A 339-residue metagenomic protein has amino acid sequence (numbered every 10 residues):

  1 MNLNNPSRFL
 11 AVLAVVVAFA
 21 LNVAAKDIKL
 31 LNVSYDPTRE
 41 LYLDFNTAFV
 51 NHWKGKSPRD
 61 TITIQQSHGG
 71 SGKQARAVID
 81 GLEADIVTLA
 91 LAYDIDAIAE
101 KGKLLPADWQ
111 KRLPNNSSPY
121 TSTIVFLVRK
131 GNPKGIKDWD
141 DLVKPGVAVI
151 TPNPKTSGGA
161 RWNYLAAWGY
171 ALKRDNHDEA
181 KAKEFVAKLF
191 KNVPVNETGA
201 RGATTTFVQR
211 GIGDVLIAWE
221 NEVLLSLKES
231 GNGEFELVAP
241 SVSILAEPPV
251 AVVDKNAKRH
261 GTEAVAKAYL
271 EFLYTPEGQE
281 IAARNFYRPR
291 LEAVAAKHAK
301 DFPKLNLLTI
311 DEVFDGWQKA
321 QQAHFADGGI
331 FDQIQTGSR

Functional and structural regions predicted by a protein language model:
M1-A11: Bacterial N-terminal signal peptides that target proteins for export
L10-N22: Bacterial N-terminal signal peptides
K26-S157, N306, I334-Q335: N-terminal segment of the mature folded domain
V33-Y35, V128-K130, A148-D175, F190-V193 (+1 more regions): Short beta-strand->loop
N46-G55, I79-E83, A92, A99-K103 (+10 more regions): Sec-exported extracytoplasmic/periplasmic mature domains
G131-K137, T156, G169-H177, N256-A264: Short helix-loop capping/hinge motifs at secondary-structure junctions, enriched in acidic/polar residues
R174-S241: Ligand-binding pocket segment of bilobal, Venus flytrap-like solute-binding proteins
A257-R339: Extracellular/periplasmic juxtamembrane helices and adjacent flexible linkers that interface with membrane partners
